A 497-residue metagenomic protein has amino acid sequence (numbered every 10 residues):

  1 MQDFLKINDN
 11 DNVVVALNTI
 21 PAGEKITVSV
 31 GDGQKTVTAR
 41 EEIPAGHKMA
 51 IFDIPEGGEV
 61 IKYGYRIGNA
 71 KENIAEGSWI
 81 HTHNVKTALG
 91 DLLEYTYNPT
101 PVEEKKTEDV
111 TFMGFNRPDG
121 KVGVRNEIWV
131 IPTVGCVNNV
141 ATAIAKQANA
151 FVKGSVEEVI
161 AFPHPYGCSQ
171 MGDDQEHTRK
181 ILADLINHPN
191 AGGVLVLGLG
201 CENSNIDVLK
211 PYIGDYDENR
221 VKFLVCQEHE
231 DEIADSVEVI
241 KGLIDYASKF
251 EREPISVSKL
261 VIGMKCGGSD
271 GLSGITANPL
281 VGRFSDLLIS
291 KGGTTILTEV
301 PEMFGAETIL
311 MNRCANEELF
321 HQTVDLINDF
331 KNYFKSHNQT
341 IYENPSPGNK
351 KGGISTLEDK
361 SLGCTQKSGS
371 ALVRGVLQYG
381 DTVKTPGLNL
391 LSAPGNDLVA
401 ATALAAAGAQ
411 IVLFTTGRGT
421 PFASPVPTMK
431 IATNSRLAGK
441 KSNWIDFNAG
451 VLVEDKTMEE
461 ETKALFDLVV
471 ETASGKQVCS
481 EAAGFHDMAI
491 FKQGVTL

Functional and structural regions predicted by a protein language model:
M1-I411, R418-P421, V426-L497: Metallocofactor- and cofactor-centric catalytic cores in central/energy metabolism, strongly enriched
